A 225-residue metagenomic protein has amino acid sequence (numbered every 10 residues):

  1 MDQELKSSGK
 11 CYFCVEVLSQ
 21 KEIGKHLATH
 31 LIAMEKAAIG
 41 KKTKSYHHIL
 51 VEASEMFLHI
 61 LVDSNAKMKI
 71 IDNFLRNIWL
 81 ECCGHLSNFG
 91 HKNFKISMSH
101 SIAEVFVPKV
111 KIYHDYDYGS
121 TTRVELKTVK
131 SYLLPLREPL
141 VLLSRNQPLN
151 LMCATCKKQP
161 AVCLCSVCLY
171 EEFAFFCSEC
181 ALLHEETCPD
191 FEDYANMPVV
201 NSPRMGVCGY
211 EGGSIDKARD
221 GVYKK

Functional and structural regions predicted by a protein language model:
M1-K225: Short linear regulatory motifs enriched in tryptophan with gly/pro/ser
